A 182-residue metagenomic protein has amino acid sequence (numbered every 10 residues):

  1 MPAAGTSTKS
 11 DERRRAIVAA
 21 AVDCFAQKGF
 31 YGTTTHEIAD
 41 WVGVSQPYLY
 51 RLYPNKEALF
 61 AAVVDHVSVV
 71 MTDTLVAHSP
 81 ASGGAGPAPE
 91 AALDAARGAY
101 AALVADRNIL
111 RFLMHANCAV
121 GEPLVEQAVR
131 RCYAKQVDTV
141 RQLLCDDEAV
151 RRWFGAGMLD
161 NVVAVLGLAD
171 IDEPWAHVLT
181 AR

Functional and structural regions predicted by a protein language model:
M1-A4, E12-D40: Short, amphipathic alpha-helix enriched in basic
A16-D23, Q27, W41, R51 (+3 more regions): Alpha-helical structural segments
P47: Key DNA-contact positions within bacterial/archaeal DNA-binding proteins
V63, A92, N108-L113, A128 (+1 more regions): Residue-level detector of well-ordered alpha-helical segments, enriched for hydrophobic/aromatic packing positions
V69, T74, P87-M114, A119-L124: Helical hydrophobic small-molecule/effector-binding pocket
V69-T72, L103-A105, E122-E148: Amphipathic alpha-helical packing segments from all-alpha helical-bundle domains
A102, K135-R182: C-terminal peripheral helix-coil segments that are non-catalytic and often amphipathic
